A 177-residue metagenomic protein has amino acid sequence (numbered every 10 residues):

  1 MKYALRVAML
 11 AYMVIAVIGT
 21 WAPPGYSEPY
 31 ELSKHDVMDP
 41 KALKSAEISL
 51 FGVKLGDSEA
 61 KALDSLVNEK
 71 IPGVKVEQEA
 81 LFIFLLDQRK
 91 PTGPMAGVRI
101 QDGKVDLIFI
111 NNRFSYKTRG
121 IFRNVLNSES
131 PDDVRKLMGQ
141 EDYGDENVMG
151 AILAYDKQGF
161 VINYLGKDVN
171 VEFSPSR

Functional and structural regions predicted by a protein language model:
M1-R6: Positively charged n-region of N-terminal signal peptides that target proteins for export
A8-T20: Bacterial N-terminal signal peptides
A22-S27: Boundary at the C-terminal end of the N-terminal hydrophobic targeting segment
E28-Y30, L43, D57-K104, G120 (+1 more regions): A cross-family detector of function-defining hotspots
P40-I48, I108-R119: Acidic/histidine-rich, surface-exposed loop or edge segments in extracytoplasmic proteins
